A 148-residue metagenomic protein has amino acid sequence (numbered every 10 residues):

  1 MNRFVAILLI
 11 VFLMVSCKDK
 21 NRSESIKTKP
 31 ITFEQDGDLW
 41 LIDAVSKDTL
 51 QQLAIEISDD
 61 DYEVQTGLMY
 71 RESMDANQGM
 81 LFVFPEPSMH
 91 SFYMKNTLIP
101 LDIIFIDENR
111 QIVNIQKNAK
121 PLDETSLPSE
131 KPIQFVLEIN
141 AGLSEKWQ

Functional and structural regions predicted by a protein language model:
M1-F4: Positively charged n-region of N-terminal signal peptides that target proteins for export
L13-S16: C-terminal motif of bacterial Sec signal peptides marking the signal peptidase cleavage site
K18-W147: Compact, glycine-rich, soluble single-domain proteins
